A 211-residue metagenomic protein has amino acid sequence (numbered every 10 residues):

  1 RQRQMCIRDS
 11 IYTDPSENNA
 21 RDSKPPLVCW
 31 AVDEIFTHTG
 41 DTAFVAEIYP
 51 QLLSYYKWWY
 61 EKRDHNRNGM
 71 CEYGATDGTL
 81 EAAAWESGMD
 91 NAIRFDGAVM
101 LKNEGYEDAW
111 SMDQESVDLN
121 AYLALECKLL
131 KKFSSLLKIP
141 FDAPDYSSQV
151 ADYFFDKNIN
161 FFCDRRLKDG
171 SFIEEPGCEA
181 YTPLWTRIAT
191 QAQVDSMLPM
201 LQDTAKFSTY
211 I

Functional and structural regions predicted by a protein language model:
Q2-I7: Short, small-residue-biased leader/transition segments that mark boundaries at the very start of proteins
D9-P25, G105-Y122, D164-Y181: Solvent-exposed loop and edge beta-strand segments that line ligand/cofactor-binding and catalytic clefts
Y12-N19, F36-A46: The substrate-binding groove and active-site-proximal loops of carbohydrate-active enzymes, especially glycoside
P26-D33, A46, P50-L53, V117 (+2 more regions): A structural signal for well-ordered alpha-helical segments within the folded catalytic domains of diverse enzymes
V32-I35, T186-I188: Generic structural signal for hydrophobic core residues of well-folded globular domains
I35-T39, K131-S134: Secondary-structure edge/capping motif, primarily at the C-terminal ends of alpha-helices and the immediately following
T42-V117, L201-I211: Active-site acid/base region of carbohydrate-active enzymes
K57-G78, A121-S196: Catalytic cores of carbohydrate-active enzymes
